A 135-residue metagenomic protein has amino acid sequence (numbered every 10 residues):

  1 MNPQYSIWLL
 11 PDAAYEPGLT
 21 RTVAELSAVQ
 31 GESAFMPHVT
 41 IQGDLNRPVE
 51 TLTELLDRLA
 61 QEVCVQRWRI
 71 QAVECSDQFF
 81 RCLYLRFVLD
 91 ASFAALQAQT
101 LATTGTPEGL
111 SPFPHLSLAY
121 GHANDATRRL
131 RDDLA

Functional and structural regions predicted by a protein language model:
M1-R69, F87-A135: Basic, often amphipathic N-terminal segments
E74-Y84: Short, basic/glycine-rich phosphate-binding loops at helix/coil junctions that contact nucleotide phosphates
